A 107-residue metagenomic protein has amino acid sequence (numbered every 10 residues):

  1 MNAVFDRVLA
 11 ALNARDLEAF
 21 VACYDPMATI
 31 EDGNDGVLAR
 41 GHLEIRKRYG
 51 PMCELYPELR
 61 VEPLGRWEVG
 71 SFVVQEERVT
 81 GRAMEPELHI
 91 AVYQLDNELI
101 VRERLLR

Functional and structural regions predicted by a protein language model:
M1-L9, D32-G33, K47-G50, E76: Short, mixed-charge, low-aromatic patches
M1-P26: Short, low-complexity N-terminal intrinsically disordered segments enriched in polar/charged residues
L17-E68: A solvent-exposed, acidic/Ser-Thr-rich amphipathic alpha-helical stretch
R46-R107: A beta-strand edge to alpha-helix "cap/lid" segment located at domain peripheries
